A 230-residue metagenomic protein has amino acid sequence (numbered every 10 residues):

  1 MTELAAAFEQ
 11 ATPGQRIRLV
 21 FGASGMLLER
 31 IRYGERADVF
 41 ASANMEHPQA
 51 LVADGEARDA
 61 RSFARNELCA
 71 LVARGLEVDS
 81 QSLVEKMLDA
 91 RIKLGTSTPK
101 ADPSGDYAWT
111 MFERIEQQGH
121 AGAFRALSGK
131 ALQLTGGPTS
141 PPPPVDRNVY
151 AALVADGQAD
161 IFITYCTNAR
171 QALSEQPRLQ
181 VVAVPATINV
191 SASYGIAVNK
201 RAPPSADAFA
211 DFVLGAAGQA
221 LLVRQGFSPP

Functional and structural regions predicted by a protein language model:
M1-V20, G25, E29-Y33, S42-M45 (+3 more regions): Exported/periplasmic ABC-transporter solute-binding proteins
